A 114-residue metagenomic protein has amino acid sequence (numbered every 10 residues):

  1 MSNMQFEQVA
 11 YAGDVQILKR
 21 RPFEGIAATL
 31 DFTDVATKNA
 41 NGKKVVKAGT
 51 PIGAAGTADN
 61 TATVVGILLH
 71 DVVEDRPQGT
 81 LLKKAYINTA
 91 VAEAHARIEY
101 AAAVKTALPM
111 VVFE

Functional and structural regions predicted by a protein language model:
M1-E114: Surface-exposed, low-hydrophobicity beta-strand/loop segments enriched in small/polar/acidic residues
